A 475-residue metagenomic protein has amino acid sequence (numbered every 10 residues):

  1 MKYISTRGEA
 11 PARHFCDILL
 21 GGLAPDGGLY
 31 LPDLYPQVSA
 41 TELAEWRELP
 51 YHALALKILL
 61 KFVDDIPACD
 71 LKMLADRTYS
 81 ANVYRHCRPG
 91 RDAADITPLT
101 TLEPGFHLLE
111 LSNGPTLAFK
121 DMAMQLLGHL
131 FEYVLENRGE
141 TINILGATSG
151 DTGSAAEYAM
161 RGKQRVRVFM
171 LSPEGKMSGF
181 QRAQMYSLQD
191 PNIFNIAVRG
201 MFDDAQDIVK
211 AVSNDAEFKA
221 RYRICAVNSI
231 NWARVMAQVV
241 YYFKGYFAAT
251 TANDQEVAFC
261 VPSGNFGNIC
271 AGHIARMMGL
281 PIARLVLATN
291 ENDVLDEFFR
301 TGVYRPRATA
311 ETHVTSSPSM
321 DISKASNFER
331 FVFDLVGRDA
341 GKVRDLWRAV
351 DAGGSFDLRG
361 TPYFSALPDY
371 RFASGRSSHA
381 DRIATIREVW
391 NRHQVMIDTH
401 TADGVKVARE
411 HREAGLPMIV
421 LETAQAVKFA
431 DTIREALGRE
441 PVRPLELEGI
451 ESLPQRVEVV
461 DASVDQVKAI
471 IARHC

Functional and structural regions predicted by a protein language model:
M1-C475: PLP-dependent amino-acid enzyme catalytic core
